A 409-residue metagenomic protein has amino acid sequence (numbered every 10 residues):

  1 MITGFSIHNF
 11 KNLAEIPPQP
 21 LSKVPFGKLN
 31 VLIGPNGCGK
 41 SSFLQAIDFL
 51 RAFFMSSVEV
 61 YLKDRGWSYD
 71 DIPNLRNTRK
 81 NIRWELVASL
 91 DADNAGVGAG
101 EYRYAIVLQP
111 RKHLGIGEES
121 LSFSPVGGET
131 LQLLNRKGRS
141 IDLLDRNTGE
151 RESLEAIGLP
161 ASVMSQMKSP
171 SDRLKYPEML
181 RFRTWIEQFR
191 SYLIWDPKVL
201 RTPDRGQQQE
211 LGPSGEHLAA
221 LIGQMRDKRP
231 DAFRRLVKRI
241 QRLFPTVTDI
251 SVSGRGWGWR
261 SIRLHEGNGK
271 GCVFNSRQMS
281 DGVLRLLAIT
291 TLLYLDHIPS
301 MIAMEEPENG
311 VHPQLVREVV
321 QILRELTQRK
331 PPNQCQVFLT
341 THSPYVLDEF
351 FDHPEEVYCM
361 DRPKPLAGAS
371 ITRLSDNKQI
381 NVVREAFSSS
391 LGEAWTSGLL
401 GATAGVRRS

Functional and structural regions predicted by a protein language model:
M1-R83: Pre-Walker A-like glycine/lysine-rich segment at the N-terminus of P-loop NTPase domains
K11, N30, D48, E308-Q314 (+1 more regions): Catalytic acidic motif of RecA-like/P-loop NTPases
P20-G27, L295-H297, K330-P331: Phosphate-binding P-loop
F49-Y61, H297-I298, L323-K330: Post-Walker A helix-loop "phosphate-sensing" segment adjacent to the P-loop in P-loop NTPases
P73-I116, D376-Q379: P-loop NTPase motor core
N94-K238, R242: Electropositive, glycine-dotted interaction segments that contact anionic polymers or phosphate-rich ligands
H217, R234, K238-Y294, M301-V316: Conserved ABC ATPase signature
R317-S409: C-terminal lobe/lid and adjacent interdomain/linker elements of RecA-like ASCE P-loop ATPase modules
